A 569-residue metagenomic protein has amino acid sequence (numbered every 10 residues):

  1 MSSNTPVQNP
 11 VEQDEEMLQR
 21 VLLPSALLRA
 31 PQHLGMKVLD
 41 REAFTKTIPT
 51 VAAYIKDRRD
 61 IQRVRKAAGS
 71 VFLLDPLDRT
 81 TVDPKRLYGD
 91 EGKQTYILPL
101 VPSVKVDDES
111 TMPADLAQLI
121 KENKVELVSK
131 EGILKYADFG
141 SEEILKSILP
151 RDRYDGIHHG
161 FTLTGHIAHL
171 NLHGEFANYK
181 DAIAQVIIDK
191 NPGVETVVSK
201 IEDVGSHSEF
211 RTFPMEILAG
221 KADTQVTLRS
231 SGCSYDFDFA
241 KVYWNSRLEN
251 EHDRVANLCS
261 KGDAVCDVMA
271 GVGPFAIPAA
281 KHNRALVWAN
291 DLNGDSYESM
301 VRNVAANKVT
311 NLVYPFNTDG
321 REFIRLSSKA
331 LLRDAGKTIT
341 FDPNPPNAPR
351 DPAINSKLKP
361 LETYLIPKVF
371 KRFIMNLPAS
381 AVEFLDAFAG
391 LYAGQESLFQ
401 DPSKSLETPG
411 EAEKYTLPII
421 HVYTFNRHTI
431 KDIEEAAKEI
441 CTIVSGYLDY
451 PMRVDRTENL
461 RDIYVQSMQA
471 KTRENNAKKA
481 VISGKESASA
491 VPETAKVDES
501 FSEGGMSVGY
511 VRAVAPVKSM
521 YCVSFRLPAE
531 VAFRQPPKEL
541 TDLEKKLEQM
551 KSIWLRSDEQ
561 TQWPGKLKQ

Functional and structural regions predicted by a protein language model:
M1-Q569: SAM-dependent transferase fold signal centered on methyltransferase-like domains, encompassing both Class I
